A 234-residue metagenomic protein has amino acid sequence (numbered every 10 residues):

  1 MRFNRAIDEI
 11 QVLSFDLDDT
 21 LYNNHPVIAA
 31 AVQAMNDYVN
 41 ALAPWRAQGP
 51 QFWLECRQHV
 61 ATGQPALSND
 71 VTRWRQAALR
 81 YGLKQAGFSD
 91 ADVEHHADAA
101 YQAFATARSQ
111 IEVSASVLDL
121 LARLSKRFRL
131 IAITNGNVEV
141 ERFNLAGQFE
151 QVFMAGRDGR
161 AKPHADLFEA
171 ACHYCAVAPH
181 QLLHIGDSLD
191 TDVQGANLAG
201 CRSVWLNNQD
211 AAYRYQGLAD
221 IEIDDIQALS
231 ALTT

Functional and structural regions predicted by a protein language model:
M1-L13, H25, A91-V93, L118-T234: Asp-based, Mg2+/Mn2+-dependent phosphohydrolase catalytic module
N4-A115: N-terminal helical cap/lid subdomain that shapes the substrate entry/recognition surface in HAD-like hydrolases
